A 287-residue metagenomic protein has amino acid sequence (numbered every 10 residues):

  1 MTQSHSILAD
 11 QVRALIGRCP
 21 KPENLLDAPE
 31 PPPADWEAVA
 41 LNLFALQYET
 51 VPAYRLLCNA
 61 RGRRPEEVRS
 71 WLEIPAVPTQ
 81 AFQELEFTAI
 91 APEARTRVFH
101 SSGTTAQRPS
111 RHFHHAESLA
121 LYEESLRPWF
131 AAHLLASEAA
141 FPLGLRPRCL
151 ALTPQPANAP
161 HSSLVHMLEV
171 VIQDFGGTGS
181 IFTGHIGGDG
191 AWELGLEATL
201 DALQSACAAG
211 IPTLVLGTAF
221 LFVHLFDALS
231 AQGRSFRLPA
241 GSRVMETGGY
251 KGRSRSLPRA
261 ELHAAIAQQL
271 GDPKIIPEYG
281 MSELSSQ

Functional and structural regions predicted by a protein language model:
T2-C19, L26, P31-P52, P142 (+4 more regions): Active-site glycine/GP-rich loop and adjacent strand/helix microenvironment that borders small-molecule binding pockets
A34, L46-E49, A53-H100, R108-F113 (+1 more regions): Active-site diphosphate/adenylate-binding microenvironment
G62, A106, L135-P142, G176 (+1 more regions): Residue-level recognition of short, structured coil/turn motifs that connect secondary structure elements
Q83, L126-A131, F226-A231: Short, well-ordered amphipathic alpha-helices
G103: The Walker A (P-loop) glycine that initiates the GxxxxGKT/S ATP-binding motif of P-loop NTPases
H112-S137: Conserved structural elements of the adenylate-forming
L164: Residue(s) in the substrate-gating loop at a strand-loop-helix junction that position the organic substrate next
